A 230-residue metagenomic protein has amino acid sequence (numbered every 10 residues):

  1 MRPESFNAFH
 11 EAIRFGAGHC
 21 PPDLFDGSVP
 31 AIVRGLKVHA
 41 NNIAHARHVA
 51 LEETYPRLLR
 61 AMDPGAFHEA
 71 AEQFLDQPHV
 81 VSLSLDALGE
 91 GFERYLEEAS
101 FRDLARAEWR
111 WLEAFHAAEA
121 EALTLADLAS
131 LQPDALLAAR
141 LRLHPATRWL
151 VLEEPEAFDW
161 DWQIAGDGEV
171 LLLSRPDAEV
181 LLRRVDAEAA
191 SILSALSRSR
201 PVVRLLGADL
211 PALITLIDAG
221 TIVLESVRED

Functional and structural regions predicted by a protein language model:
M1-Q132, A178, R183-D230: Long, charge-rich, low-complexity alpha-helical segments
D134-L136: Short aromatic-glycine motifs in intrinsically disordered, low-complexity regions
R140-R198: Low-complexity, glycine/alanine/valine/leucine- and proline-rich hydrophobic stretches
